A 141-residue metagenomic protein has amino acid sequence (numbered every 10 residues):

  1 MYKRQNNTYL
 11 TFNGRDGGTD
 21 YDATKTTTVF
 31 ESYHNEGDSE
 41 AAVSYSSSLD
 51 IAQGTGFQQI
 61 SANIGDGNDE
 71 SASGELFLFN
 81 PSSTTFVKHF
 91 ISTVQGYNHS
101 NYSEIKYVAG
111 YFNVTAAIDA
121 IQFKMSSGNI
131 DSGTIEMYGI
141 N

Functional and structural regions predicted by a protein language model:
K3-N141: Surface-exposed molecular-recognition determinants
